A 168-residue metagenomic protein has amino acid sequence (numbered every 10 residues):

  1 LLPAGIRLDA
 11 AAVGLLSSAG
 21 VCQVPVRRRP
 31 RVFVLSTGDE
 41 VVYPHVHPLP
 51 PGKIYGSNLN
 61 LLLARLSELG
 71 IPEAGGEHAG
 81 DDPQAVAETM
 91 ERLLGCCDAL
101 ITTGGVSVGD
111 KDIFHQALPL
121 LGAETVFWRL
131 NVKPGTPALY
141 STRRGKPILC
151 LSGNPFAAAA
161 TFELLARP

Functional and structural regions predicted by a protein language model:
L1-G80: Short, glycine/charged-enriched hinge/interface segments at domain edges or termini
L59-A64, E68-P168: Short glycine/threonine-rich loop/turn motifs
